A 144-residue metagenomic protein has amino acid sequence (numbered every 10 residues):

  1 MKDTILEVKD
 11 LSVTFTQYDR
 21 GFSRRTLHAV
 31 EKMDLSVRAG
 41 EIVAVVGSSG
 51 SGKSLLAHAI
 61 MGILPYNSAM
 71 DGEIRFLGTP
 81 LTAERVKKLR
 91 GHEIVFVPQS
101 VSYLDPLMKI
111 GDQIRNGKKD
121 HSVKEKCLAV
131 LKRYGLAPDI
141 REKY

Functional and structural regions predicted by a protein language model:
M1-T26: ABC-family P-loop ATPase nucleotide-binding domain
V46-S48: The feature captures the beta-strand-to-loop junction immediately N-terminal to the Walker
M61-L64: Helix-to-loop junction immediately C-terminal to a conserved catalytic motif
A69-P80: Conserved ABC transporter NBD signature motif
P80-V95: ABC ATPase NBD coupling module
S100, P106-D120: Q-loop/switch helix immediately C-terminal to the Walker
K124-I140: Conserved ABC ATPase "signature" region
